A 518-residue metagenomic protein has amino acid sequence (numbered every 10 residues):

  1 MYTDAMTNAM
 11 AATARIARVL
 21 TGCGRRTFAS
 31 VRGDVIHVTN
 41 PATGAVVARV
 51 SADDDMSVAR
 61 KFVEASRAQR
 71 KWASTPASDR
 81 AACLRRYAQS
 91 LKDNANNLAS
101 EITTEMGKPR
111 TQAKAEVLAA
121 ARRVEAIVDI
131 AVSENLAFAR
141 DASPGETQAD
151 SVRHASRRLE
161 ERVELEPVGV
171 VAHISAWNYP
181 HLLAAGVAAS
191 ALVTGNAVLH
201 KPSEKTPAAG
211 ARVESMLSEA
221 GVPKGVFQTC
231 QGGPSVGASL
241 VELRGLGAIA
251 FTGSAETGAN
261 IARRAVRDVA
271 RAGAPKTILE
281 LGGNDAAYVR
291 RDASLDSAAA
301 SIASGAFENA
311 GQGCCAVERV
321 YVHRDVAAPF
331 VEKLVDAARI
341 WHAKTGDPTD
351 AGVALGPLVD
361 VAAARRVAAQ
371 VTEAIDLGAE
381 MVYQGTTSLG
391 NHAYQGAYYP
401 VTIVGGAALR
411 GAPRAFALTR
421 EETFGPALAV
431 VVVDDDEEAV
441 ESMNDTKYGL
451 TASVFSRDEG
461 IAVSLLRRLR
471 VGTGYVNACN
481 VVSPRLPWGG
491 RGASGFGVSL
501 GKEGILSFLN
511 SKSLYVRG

Functional and structural regions predicted by a protein language model:
T3-L159, I340: N-terminal Rossmann-like NAD(P)+-binding subdomain of aldehyde/semialdehyde dehydrogenases
N40-R49, L246, Y394, Y398-G518: Conserved C-terminal structural/oligomerization subdomain of aldehyde/semialdehyde dehydrogenase
G44, R80, I102, G195 (+8 more regions): Residue-level signal for inorganic ion chemistry
V46-D53, A68-S74, H173, A287-R290 (+5 more regions): Short, well-ordered beta-strand elements within core beta-sheets of diverse protein domains
Q69, A73, A88-A95, A99 (+17 more regions): Structural signal for hydrophobic packing residues in well-ordered secondary-structure cores of soluble enzyme domains
D141-S297, V433: Rossmann-like NAD(P) dinucleotide-binding subdomain of oxidoreductase/dehydrogenase enzymes
A197-L199, M381, T473: A short hydrophobic/small-residue beta-strand
E256-P413, V476: ALDH superfamily catalytic-core signature
